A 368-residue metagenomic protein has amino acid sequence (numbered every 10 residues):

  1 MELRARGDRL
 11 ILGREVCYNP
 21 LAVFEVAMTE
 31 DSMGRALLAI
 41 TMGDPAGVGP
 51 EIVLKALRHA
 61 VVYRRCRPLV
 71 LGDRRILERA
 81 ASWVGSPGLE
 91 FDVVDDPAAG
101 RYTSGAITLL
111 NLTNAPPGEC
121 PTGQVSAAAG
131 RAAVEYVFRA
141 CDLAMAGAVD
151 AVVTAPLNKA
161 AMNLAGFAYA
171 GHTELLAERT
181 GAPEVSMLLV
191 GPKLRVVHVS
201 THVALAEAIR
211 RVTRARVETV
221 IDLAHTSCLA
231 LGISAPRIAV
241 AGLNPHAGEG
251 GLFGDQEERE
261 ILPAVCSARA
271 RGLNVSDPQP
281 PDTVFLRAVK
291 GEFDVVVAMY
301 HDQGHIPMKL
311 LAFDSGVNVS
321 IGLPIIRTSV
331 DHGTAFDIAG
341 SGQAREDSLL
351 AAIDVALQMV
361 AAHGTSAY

Functional and structural regions predicted by a protein language model:
E2-L10: Extreme N-terminal basic, low-complexity initiation segments that serve as generic localization/processing leaders
E15-H172, A215-M299, Q303-T328, H332-T334 (+1 more regions): Contiguous, glycine/small-aliphatic-enriched amphipathic segments in soluble metabolic enzymes
L164-S186: Glycine/threonine-rich beta-strand-loop-alpha-helix active-site module that forms ligand/phosphate-binding
R179-L194, L323-D337: Short, flexible loop segments at boundaries between secondary-structure elements
L189-R211, A215-E218: Ligand-binding beta-strand-loop-alpha-helix segment within the catalytic cores of soluble metabolic enzymes
